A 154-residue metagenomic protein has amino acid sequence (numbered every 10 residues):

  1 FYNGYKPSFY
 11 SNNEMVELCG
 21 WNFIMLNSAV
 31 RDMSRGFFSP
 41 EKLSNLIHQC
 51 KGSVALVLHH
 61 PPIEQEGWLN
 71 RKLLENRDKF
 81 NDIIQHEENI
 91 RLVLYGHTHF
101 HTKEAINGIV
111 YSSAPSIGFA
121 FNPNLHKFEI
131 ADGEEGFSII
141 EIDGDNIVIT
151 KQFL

Functional and structural regions predicted by a protein language model:
F1, R31-S34, P62-E66, I90-I106 (+1 more regions): Active-site environment of divalent metal-dependent phosphoester hydrolases
F1-N45, N76-N89, P115, F119 (+2 more regions): Extended active-site neighborhood of metal-dependent phosphoesterases/phosphodiesterases
M15-M25, C50-A55, A105-Y111, I142-I147: Beta-strand-turn-beta hairpins that frame and shape the catalytic cleft of phosphate-ester-processing enzymes
L26, A114, T150-L154: Conserved beta-strand termini and adjacent loop/short-helix elements that scaffold enzyme active sites in alpha/beta
H48, I84, K103: Short, conserved, surface-exposed binding loops centered on an aromatic residue
G52-R91, T98: Active-site-proximal segments of metal-dependent phosphoesterases and phosphodiesterases across multiple
V57-H59, L94-G96, S112-S113, K151: Short beta-strand segments
S138-L154: A short C-terminal boundary segment appended to hydrolase-like catalytic domains
